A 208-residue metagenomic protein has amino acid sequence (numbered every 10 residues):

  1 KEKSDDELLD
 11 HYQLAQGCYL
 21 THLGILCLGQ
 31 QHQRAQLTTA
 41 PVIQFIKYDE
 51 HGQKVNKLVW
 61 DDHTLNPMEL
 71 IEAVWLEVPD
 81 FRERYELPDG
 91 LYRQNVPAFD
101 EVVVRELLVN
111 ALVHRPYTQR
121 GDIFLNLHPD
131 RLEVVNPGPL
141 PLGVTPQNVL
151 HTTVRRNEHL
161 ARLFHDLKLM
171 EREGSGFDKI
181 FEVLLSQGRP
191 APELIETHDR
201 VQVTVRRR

Functional and structural regions predicted by a protein language model:
K1-L108, L112-Q119, L127, L140-T153 (+2 more regions): Active-site helix-to-loop segments that bind/position phosphate- or nucleotide-bearing substrates and donors across
H114-P116, V134, E171, L185: Hydrophobic alpha-helical bundle architecture
L132-K168: Glycine-rich/acidic phosphate-handling loop/turn and adjacent ATP-lid/helix of nucleotide-binding kinase/ATPase domains
R172, K179-R189: Conserved glycine-/histidine-rich ATP-lid loop and adjacent helix of the Bergerat-fold HATPase_c
R189-I195: Glycine-rich ATP-binding loops of the HATPase_c
D199-R207: Short C-terminal beta-strand
